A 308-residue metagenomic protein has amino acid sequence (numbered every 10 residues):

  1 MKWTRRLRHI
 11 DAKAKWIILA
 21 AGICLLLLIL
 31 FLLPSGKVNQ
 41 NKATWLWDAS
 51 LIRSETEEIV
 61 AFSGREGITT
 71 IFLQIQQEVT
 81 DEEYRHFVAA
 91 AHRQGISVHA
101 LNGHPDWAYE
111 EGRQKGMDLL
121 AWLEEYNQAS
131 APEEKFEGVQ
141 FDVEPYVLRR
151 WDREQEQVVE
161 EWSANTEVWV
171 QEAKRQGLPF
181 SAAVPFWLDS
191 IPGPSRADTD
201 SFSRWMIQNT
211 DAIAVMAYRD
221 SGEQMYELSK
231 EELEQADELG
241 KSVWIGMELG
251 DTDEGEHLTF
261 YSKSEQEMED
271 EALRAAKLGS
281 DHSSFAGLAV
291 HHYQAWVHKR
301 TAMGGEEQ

Functional and structural regions predicted by a protein language model:
K2-C24: N-terminal Sec-pathway targeting helices
I29-S63, A182-F186, L288-A295: Boundary/entry segment of secreted carbohydrate-active catalytic domains
A49-G64, Q114-S130, P194-M206, E267-G279: Short, acidic/polar
L51-I52, Q76-W162, E265-E269: Substrate-binding cleft of extracellular glycoside hydrolase catalytic domains
E55-E78, P132-K135: Catalytic domains of carbohydrate-active enzymes, especially glycoside hydrolases
L73, D198-Y226: Aromatic- and acid-rich polysaccharide-binding/catalytic face of secreted or lumenal carbohydrate-active enzymes
H99-N102, W162-D198, S242-G250: Aromatic-lined carbohydrate-recognition surfaces of secreted/lumenal glycan-active proteins
Y218-S221, S242-Q308: Substrate-binding cleft of secreted/luminal carbohydrate-active enzymes
